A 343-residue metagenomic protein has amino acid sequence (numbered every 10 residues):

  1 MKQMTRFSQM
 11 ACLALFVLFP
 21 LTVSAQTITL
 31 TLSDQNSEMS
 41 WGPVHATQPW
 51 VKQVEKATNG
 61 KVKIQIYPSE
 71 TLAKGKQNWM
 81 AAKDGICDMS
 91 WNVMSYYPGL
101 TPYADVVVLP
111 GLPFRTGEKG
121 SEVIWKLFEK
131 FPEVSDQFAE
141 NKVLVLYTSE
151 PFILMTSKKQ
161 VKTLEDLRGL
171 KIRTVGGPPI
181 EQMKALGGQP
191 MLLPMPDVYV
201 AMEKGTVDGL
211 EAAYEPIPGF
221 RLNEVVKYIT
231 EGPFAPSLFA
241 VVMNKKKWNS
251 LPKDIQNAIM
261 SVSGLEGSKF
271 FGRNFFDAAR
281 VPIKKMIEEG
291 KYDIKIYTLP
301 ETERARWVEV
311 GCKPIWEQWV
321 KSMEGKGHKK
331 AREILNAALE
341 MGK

Functional and structural regions predicted by a protein language model:
M1-C12: Bacterial N-terminal signal peptides that target proteins for export
M4-T5, L21, L154: Intrinsic disorder/low-complexity segments
M10-T22: Bacterial N-terminal signal peptides
Q26-S121, E133-K343: N-terminal secretory/targeting leader peptides
F128-E129: Intrinsically disordered, low-complexity, polar/charged regulatory segments
